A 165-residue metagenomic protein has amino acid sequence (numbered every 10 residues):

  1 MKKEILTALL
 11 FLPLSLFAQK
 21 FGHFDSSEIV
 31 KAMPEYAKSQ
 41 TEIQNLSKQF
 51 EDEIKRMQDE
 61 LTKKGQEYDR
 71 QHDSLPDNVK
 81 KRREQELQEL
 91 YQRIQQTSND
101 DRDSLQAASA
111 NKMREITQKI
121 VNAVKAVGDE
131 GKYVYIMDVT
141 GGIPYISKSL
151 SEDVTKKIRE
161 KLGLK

Functional and structural regions predicted by a protein language model:
M1-E4: Positively charged n-region of N-terminal signal peptides that target proteins for export
T7-L9: Sec-dependent N-terminal signal peptides
L14-A18: Sec/Tat signal peptide C-region and signal peptidase I cleavage site
Q19-K165: Amphipathic, charged alpha-helical segments and their helix-to-coil junctions in extracytoplasmic/peripheral assemblies
